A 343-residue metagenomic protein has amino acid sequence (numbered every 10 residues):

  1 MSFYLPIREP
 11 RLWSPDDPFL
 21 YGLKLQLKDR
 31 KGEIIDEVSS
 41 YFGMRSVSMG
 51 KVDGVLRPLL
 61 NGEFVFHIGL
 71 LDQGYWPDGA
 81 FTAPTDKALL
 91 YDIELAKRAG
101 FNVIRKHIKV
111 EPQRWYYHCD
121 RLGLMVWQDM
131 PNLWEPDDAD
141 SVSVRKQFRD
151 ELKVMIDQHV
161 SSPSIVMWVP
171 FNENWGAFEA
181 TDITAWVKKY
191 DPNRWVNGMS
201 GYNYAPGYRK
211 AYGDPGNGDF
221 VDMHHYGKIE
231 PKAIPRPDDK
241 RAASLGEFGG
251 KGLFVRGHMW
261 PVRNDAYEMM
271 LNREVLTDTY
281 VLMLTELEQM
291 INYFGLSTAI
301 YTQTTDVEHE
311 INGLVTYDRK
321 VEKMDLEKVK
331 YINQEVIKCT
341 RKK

Functional and structural regions predicted by a protein language model:
M1-V110, H118, G123, R149-E151 (+3 more regions): Secreted/periplasmic carbohydrate-active enzymes, especially glycoside hydrolases
L60-V65, K97, Y116-L122, M155-S161 (+3 more regions): Acidic (Asp/Glu)-rich catalytic clusters
I68-L70, I104-K106, V126-D129, V166 (+5 more regions): Hydrophobic faces of well-ordered beta-strands that scaffold small-molecule active sites in alpha/beta enzyme cores
I68-Q73, A80, M125-V160, M259 (+1 more regions): Aromatic- and acidic-residue-enriched carbohydrate-binding clefts of CAZyme catalytic domains
L89, P112, F148, L152 (+3 more regions): Aromatic/hydrophobic pocket-lining residues that form the small-molecule binding cavity in soluble enzyme cores
I104-P112, N174-F178, Y204-P206, K228-K232: Acidic-and-aromatic substrate-binding clefts and catalytic sites of carbohydrate-active enzymes
R121, D140-F220: Active-site neighborhood of glycoside hydrolase catalytic domains
D182-I291: Extracellular glycoside hydrolase catalytic/binding regions
